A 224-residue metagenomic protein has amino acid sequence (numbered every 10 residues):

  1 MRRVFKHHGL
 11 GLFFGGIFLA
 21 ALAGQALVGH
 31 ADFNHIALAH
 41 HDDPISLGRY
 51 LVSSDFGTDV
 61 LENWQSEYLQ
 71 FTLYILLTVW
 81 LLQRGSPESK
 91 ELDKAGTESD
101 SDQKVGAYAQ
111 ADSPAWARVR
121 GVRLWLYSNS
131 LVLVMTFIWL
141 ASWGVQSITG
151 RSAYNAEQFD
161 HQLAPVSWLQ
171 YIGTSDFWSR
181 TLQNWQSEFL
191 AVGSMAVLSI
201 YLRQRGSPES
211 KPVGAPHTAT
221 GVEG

Functional and structural regions predicted by a protein language model:
M1-L19, V119-F137: Alpha-helical transmembrane segments and their helix-start/interface "positive-inside/aromatic belt" motifs in integral
M1-R2, I45, G85-V122, G206-G224: Extramembrane terminal tails and long inter-domain/linker segments of multi-pass membrane proteins
K6-F13, A37, L61-Q65: N-terminal first transmembrane alpha-helix
H7-G16, V28-F33, N129, Y154 (+2 more regions): Extracellular glycan-binding segments that recognize GlcNAc-based cell-wall polysaccharides
F18-F33, S142-Q146: Alpha-helical transmembrane segments of multi-pass membrane proteins
L22, R49-Y50, S54-L82, P87 (+3 more regions): A structural feature that tracks compact, well-ordered secondary-structure segments with a strong bias toward
L27-P44, G150-L163: Interfacial/capping segments of alpha-helical transmembrane domains
A39-Y50, G96-T97, D160-T174, P216-T218 (+1 more regions): Short, motif-level signal for alpha-helix interfacial/capping segments enriched in acidic residues and aromatics/proline
